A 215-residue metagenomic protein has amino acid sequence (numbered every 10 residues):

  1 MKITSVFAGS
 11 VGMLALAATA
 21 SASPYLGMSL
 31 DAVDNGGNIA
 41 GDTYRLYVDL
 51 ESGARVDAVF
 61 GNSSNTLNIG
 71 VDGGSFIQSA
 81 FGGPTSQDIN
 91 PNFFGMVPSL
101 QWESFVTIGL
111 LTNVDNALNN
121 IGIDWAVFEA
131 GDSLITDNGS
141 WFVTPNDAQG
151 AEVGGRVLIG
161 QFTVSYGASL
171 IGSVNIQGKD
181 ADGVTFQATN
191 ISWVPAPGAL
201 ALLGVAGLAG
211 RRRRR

Functional and structural regions predicted by a protein language model:
M1-A8: Bacterial N-terminal signal peptides that target proteins for export
A8, A32, A148, V205-A206: Residues at structural and domain junctions
A17-T19: N-terminal signal peptide c-region/cleavage motif recognized by signal peptidases
S23-W193: Non-catalytic macromolecular-recognition regions in eukaryotic signaling proteins
P195-R211: A short, hydrophobic C-terminal helix/tail in secreted or cell-surface proteins
R214-R215: Membrane-interface capping segments at transmembrane-helix boundaries
